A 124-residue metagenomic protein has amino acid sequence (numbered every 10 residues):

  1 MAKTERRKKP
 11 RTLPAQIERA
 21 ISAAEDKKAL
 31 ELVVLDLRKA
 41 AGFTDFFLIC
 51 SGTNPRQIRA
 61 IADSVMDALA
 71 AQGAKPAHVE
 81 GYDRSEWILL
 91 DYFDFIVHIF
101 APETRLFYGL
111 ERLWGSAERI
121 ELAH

Functional and structural regions predicted by a protein language model:
M1, F43-F46: A short alpha-helix capping/helix-coil boundary motif
M1-V34, R38-K39, T53-A60, D67 (+2 more regions): Long, contiguous binding/interaction regions
E31-F43, A77-D94: Glycine/charge-rich, flexible interdomain linkers and switch-proximal surface loops that mediate coupling
F47-S51: Short glycine-rich or small-residue beta-strand-to-loop segments that form or flank ligand, phosphate, metal/Fe-S
Q57-A74, L89: Compact, glycine-rich, soluble single-domain proteins
